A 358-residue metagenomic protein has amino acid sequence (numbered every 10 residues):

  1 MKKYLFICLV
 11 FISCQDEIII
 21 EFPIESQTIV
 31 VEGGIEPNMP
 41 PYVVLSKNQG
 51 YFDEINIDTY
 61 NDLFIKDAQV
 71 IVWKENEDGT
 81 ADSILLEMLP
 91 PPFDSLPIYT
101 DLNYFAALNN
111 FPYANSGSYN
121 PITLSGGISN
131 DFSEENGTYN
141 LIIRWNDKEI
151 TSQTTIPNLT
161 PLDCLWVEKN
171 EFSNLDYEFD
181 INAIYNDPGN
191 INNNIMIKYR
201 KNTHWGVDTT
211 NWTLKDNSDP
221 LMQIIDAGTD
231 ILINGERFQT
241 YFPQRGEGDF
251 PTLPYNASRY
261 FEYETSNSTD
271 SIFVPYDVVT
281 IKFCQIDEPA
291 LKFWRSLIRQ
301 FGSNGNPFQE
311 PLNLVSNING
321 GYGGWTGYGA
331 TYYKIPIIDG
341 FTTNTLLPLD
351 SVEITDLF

Functional and structural regions predicted by a protein language model:
M1-P23: Bacterial Sec-dependent N-terminal signal peptides
Q15-F358: A sequence/structural signal for flexible, mid-protein segments enriched in small/helix-disrupting residues
